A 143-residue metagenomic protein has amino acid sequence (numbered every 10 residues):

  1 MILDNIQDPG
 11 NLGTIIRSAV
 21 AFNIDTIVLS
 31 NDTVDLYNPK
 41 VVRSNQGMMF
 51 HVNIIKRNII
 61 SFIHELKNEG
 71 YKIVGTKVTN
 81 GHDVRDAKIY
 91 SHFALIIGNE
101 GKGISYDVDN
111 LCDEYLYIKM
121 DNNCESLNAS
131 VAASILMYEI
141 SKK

Functional and structural regions predicted by a protein language model:
M1-N80: RNA substrate-binding interface of SAM-dependent RNA methyltransferases
V20-F22, L36-M49, Y106-K143: Structured adenosyl-cofactor binding patch, chiefly the S-adenosyl-L-methionine
D25-V28, H51-I55, V78-G81, G98-G101 (+2 more regions): Glycine-rich loops and low-complexity Gly/Arg-rich segments that provide flexible linkers or classic glycine-based
G75-C124: Active-site/ligand-binding-proximal alpha/beta "capping" segment
